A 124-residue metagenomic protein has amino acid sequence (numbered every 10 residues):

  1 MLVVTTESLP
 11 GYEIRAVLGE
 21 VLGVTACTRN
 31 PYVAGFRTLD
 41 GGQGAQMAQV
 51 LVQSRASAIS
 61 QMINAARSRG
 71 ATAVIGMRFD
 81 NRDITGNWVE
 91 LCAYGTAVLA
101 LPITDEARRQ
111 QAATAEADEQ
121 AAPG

Functional and structural regions predicted by a protein language model:
M1-P31, T72, V89-G124: N-terminal presequence-like segments and the immediate start of the first folded domain
T6-L9, F79-D83: Short, solvent-exposed loop/turn elements at beta->coil junctions and helix N-caps that rim active or binding pockets
V21, A26-R78: Short, well-ordered alpha-helical segments
D40, D80-D83, D105, D118: Acidic-enriched, low-complexity/disordered segments with a strong bias for Aspartate over Glutamate
M77, R82, V98-A100: Residue-level recognition of beta-strand microenvironments
G86: Short glycine-/acidic-enriched loop or helix-start segments at secondary-structure transitions that form or flank
